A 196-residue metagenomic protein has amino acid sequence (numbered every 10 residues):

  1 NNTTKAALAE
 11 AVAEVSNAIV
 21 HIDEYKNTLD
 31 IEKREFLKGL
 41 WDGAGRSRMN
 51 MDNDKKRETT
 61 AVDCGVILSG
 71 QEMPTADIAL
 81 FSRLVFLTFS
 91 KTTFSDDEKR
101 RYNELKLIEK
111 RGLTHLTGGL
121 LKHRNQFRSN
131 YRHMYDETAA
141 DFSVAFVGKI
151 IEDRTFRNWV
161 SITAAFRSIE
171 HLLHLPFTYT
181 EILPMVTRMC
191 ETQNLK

Functional and structural regions predicted by a protein language model:
N1-K196: Phosphate-handling catalytic cores of nucleic-acid transaction enzymes
